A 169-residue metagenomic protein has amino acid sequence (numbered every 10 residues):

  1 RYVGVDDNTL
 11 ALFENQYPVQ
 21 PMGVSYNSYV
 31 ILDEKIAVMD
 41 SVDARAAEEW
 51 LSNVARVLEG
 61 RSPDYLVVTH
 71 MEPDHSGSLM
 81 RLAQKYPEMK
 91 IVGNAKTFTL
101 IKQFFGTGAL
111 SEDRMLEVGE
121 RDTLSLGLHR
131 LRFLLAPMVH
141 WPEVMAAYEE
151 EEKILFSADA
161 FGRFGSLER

Functional and structural regions predicted by a protein language model:
R1-K35: Zn-dependent metallo-beta-lactamase
T9, P73-S76, F98-I101, D122 (+2 more regions): Active-site environment of divalent metal-dependent phosphoester hydrolases
I31, D40, H70-E72, A147 (+1 more regions): Divalent metal-coordination and catalytic microenvironments
I31-E34, L126-G127, E149-E151: Active-site beta-strand termini and strand-to-loop segments that position acidic
E34, R45-V92: Active-site metal-binding motif and surrounding structural segment of the metallo-beta-lactamase
A37, V67, I154-S157: Residue-level marker for buried hydrophobic side chains located in beta-strands that build the well-ordered beta-sheet
V92-V144: Metallo-beta-lactamase
R130-R169: Metallo-beta-lactamase
